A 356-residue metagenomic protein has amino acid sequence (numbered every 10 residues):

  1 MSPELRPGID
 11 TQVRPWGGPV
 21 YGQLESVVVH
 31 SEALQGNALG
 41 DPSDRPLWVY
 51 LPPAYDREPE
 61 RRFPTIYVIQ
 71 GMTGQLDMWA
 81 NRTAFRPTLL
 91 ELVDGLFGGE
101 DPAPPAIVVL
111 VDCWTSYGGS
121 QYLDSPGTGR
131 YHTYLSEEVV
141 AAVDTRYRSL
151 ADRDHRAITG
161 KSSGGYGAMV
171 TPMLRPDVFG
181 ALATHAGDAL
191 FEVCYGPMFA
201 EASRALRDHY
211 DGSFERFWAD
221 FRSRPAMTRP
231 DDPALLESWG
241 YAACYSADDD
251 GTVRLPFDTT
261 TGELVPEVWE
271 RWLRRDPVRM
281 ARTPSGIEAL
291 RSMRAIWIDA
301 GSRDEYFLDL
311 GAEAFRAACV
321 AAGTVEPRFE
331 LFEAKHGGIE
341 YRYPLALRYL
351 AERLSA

Functional and structural regions predicted by a protein language model:
M1-A356: Non-catalytic cap/lid and distal C-terminal segments of serine-dependent acyl enzymes
